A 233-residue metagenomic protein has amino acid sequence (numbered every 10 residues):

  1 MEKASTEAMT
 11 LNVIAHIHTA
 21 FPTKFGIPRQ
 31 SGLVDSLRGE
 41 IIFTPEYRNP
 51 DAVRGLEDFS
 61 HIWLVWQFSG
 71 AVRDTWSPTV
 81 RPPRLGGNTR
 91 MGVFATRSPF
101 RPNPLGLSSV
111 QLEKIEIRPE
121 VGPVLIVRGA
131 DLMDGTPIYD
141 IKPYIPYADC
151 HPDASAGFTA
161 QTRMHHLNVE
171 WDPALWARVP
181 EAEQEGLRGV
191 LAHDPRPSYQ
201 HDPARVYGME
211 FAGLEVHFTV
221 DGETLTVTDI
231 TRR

Functional and structural regions predicted by a protein language model:
M1-L105, I117-I126, A130-R233: Mixed-charge, low-complexity intrinsically disordered regions
V110-E113: Conserved positions in beta-strands of structured domains
